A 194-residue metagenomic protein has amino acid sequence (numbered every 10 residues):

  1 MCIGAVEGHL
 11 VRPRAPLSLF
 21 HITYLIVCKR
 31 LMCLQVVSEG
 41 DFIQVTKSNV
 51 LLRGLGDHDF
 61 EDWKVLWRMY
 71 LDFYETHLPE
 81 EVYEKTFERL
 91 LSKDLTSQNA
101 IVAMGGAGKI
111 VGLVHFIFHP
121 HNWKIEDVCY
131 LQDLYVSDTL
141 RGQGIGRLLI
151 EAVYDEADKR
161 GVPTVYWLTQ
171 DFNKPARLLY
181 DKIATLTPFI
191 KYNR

Functional and structural regions predicted by a protein language model:
L51-V65: A short beta-loop-alpha structural element at the N-terminal edge of CoA-dependent acyl/N-acetyltransferase catalytic
K64-R89: Conserved GNAT-fold acetyl-CoA-binding loop/helix
L90-V102, Y130: A short helix-loop-beta-strand connector motif used in the catalytic cores of GNAT acetyltransferases and, in some
V102, K109-F118: Conserved beta-strand in the GNAT
L134-R141: A short, internal acetyl-CoA/4′-phosphopantetheine-binding micro-motif in the GNAT/acyltransferase core
G142-D155: Conserved acetyl-CoA-binding loop-helix of GNAT-fold acetyltransferases
R147, D171-F189, R194: Conserved active-site alpha-helix within GNAT-family acetyltransferase domains
D158-L168: Conserved GNAT acetyl-CoA-binding A-motif
